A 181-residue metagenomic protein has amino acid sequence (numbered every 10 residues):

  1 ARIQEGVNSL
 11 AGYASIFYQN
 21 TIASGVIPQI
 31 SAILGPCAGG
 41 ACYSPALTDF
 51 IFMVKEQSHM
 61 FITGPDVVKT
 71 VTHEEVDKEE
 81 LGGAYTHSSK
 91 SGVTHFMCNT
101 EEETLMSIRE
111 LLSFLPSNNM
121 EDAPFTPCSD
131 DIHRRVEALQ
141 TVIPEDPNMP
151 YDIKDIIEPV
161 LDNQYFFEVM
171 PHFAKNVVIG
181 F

Functional and structural regions predicted by a protein language model:
A1, S24-V26, K69, H87 (+3 more regions): Gly-rich Lys/Arg/Thr-decorated short loops/hinges at beta-loop-alpha junctions or inter-strand turns that position
A1-M120: Conserved catalytic cores of soluble enzyme domains, especially glycine-rich substrate-binding beta-alpha loops
G12-S15, E56-H59, Q140-E145, M149-D155: A broad, low-specificity signal for short, low-complexity segments enriched in glycine/proline and polar/charged
P28, P45, P65, P124-P127 (+4 more regions): Proline-rich intrinsically disordered, low-complexity coils
G35, T70, S107, A123-D131 (+2 more regions): A sequence-level detector of short, solvent-exposed, charge-rich linear segments
D49, D66, D77, D122 (+4 more regions): Acidic-enriched, low-complexity/disordered segments with a strong bias for Aspartate over Glutamate
F96-D152: Terminal amphipathic helices with adjacent charged low-complexity linkers/tails
P144-F181: Non-catalytic terminal/interface segments that mediate subunit docking, oligomerization, and allosteric communication
